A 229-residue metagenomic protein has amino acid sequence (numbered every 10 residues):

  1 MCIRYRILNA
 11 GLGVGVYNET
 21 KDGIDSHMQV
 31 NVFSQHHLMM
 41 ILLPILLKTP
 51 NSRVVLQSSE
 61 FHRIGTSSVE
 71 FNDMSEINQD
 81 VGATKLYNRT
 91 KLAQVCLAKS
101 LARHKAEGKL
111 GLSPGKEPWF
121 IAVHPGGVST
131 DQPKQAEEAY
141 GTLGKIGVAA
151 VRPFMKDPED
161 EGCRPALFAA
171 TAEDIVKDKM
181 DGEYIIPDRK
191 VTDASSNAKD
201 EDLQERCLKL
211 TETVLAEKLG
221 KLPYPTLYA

Functional and structural regions predicted by a protein language model:
M1-E137, K221-T226: Rossmann-fold NAD(P)H-dependent dehydrogenase/reductase core
D22, S26, V81, K85 (+2 more regions): Short coil/turn segments at secondary-structure junctions
S34, A93, P158-E161, L203 (+1 more regions): Soluble or luminal CAZymes and related metallo-dependent hydrolases
L43, A98-A102, L167, L208 (+1 more regions): Non-transmembrane alpha-helical segments in soluble domains of secreted/periplasmic/extracellular proteins
H104, G108, A172-V176, E217: Generic structural signal for alpha-helix termini and adjacent loop/cap motifs
A136-K145: Mobile gating loops/cap/lid regions near enzyme active sites that modulate substrate access
I146-V191, E201-L203: C-terminal helical subdomain
I175-A229: C-terminal tail/cap regions
